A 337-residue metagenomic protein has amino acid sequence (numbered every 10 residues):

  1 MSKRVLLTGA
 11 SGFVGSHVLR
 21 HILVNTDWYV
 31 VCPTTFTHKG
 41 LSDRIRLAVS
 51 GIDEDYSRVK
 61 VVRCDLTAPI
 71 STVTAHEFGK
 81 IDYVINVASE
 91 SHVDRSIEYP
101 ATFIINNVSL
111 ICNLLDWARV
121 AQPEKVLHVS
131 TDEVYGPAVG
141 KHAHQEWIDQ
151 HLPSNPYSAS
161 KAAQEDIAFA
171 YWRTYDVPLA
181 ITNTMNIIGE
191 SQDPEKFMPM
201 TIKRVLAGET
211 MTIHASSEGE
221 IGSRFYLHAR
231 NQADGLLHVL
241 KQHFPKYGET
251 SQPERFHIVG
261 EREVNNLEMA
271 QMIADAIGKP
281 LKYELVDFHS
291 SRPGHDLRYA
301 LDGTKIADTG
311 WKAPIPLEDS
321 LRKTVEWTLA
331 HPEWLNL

Functional and structural regions predicted by a protein language model:
M1-I187: N-terminal Rossmann-like NAD(P)+-binding domain of SDR-like oxidoreductases, especially those catalyzing
I22, Y171, M200-V205, G235-V239: A short, amphipathic alpha-helix embedded in the catalytic core of nucleotide-handling enzymes
K60, V205-L337: C-terminal substrate-binding subdomain of Rossmann-fold SDR/epimerase-dehydratase oxidoreductases
I70, D82, D94, A101 (+6 more regions): Residues in well-ordered alpha-helical elements
L114, A168, T201, K305-I306: Structural element of the ATP-grasp superfamily
P137-V139, E190-Q192, K196, K305: Short beta-loop-alpha junction of Rossmann-like oxidoreductase domains
L152-S160, E190, P194, M198 (+1 more regions): The catalytic Tyr-centered alpha-helix of NAD(P)H-dependent dehydrogenases
A163, I167, Y171, T201 (+2 more regions): Hydrophobic alpha-helix immediately C-terminal to the catalytic Tyr-X-X-X-Lys motif of short-chain
